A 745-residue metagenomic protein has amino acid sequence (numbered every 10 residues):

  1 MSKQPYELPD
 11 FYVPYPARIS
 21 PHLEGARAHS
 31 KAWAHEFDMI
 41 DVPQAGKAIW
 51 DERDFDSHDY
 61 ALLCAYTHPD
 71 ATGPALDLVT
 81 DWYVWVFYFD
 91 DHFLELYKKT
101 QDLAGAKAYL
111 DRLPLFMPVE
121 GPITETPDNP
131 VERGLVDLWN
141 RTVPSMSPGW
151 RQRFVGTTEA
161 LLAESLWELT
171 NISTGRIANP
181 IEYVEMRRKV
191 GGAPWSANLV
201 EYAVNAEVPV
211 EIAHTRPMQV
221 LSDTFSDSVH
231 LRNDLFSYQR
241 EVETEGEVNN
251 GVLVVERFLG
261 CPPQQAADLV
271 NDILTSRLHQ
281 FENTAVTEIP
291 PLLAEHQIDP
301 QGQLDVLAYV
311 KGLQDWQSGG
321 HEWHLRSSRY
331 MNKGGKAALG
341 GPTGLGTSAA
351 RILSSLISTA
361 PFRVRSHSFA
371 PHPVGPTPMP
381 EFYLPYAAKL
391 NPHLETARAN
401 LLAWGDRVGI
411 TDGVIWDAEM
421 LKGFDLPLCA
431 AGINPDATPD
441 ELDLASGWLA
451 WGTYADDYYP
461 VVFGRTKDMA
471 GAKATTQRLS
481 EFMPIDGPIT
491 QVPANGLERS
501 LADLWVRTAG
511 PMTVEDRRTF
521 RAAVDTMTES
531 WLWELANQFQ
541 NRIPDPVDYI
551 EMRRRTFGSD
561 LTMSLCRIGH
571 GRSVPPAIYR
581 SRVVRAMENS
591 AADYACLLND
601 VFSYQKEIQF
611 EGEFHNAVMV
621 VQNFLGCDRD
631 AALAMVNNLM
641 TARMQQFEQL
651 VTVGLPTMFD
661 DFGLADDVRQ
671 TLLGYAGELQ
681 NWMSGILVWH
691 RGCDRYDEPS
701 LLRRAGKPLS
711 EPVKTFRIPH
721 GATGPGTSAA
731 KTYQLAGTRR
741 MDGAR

Functional and structural regions predicted by a protein language model:
M1-R745: Alpha-helical, largely C-terminal catalytic domains that coordinate divalent metal ions via clustered Asp/Glu/His
